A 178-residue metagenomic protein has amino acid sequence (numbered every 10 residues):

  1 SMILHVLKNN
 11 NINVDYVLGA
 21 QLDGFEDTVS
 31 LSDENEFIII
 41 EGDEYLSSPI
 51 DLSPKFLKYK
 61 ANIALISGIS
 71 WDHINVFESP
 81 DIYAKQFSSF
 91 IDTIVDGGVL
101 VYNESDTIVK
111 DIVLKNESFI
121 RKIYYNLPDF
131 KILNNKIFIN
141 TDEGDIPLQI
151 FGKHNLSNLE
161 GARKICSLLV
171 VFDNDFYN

Functional and structural regions predicted by a protein language model:
S1-Y102, I108-F119, E160-L169: Phosphate-binding loop of NTP-binding sites
A20, K115-S118, I123-D129, L133-N134 (+1 more regions): Gly/charged, well-structured mid-domain segments that form the phosphate/adenylate-handling core of ATP-dependent
E26-T28, N134-F138: Short, acidic/polar N-cap/turn motifs at the starts of alpha helices
L57-Y59, K131-K136: Short, flexible loop/turn motifs enriched in small residues
Y102-N103, L148-Q149: Active-site-adjacent beta-strand anchor residues
S105-D106, E143: Heptad-repeat coiled-coil segments of the DHp/HisKA dimerization-phosphoacceptor module
I139-L148: Glycine/charged-rich beta-loop-alpha catalytic/anionic-binding loops adjacent to active sites
I150-G161: Short glycine/threonine-rich catalytic loop with a Thr-x-Gly-x-Asp
